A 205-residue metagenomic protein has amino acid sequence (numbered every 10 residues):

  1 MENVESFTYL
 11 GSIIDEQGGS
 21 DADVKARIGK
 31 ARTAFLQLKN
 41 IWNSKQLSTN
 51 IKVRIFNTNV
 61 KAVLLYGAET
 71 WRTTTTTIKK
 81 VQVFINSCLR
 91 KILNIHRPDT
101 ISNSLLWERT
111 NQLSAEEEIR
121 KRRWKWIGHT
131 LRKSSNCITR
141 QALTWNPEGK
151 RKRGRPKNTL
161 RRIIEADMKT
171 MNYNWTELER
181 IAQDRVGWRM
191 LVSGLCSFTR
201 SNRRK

Functional and structural regions predicted by a protein language model:
M1-K205: Short linear motifs embedded in intrinsically disordered, charge-biased segments
